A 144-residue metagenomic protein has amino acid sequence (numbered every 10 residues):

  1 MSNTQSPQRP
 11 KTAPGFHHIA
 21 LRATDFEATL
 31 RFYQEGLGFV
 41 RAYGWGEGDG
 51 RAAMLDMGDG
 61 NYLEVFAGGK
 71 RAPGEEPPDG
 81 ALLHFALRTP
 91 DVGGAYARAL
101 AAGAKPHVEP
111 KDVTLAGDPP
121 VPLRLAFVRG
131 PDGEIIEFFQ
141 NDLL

Functional and structural regions predicted by a protein language model:
M1-E27, L82-T89, F139-L144: N-terminal beta-strand motif that seeds the catalytic metal site of vicinal oxygen chelate
S2-T12, Y96, A102-L144: Vicinal oxygen chelate
K11, L21-L63: Core segments of cupin and vicinal oxygen chelate
A28, V92-Y96: Short, conserved charged micro-motifs
R51, P73, A116-G117: Generic structural signal for helix capping and beta-alpha/helix-loop junctions
R51-A53, L83, P122-A126: Short beta-strand micro-motifs in enzyme catalytic cores
L63-F66, I136-E137: Conserved beta-strand in the GNAT
R71-E75, L144: A short local loop/turn or secondary-structure capping micro-motif enriched for an aromatic residue
